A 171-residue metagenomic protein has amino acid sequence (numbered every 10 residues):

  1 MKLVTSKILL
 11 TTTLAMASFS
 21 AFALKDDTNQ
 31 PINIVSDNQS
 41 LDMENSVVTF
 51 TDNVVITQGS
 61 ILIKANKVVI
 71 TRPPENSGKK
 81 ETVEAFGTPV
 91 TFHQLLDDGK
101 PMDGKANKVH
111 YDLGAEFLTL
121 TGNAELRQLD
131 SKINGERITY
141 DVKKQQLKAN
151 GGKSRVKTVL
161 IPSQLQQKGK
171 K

Functional and structural regions predicted by a protein language model:
M1-K171: Mature-chain termini and adjacent capping regions
